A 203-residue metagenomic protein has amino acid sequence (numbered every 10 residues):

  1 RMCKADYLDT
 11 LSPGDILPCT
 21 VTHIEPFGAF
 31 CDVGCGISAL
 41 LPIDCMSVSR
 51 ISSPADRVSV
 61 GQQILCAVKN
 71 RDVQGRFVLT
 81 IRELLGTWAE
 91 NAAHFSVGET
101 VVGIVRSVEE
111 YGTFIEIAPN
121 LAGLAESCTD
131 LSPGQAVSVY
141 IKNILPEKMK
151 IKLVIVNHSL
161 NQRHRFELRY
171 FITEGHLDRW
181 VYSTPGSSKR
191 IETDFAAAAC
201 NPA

Functional and structural regions predicted by a protein language model:
R1, G34-C35: Intrinsically disordered, low-complexity linker/loop segments enriched in Gly/Pro and charged/polar residues
R1-D15, S52-D56, T80-V97, E126-D130 (+1 more regions): Short boundary/loop segments of OB/S1/cold-shock single-stranded nucleic-acid-binding domains
R1-M2, P13-P18, T22-G28, V58-F77 (+2 more regions): OB-fold/S1-family RNA-binding modules
T10-P13, P18, L41-I51, G61: Solenoidal tandem-repeat scaffolds enriched in leucines and small polar residues
L11, F30-V33, V58, F114-I117 (+2 more regions): Aromatic/pi-system hotspot detector in well-structured domains
F30-G34, L40-D44, V78-R82, F114-P119 (+1 more regions): Short, acidic/hydrophobic/Gly-rich beta-strand patch recurrent on exposed beta strands that often constitutes part
G36, K69-V73, R82-L84, R106-V108 (+1 more regions): Histidine- and/or cysteine-centered catalytic micro-motif in compact active-site loops
S38-R57, P119-S132: Beta-strand/loop nucleic-acid-binding surfaces
